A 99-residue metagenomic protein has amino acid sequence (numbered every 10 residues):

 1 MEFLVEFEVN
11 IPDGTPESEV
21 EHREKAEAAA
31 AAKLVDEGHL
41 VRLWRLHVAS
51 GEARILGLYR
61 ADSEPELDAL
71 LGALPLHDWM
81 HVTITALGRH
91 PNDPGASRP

Functional and structural regions predicted by a protein language model:
M1-P99: Conserved, structured core segments of small domains
